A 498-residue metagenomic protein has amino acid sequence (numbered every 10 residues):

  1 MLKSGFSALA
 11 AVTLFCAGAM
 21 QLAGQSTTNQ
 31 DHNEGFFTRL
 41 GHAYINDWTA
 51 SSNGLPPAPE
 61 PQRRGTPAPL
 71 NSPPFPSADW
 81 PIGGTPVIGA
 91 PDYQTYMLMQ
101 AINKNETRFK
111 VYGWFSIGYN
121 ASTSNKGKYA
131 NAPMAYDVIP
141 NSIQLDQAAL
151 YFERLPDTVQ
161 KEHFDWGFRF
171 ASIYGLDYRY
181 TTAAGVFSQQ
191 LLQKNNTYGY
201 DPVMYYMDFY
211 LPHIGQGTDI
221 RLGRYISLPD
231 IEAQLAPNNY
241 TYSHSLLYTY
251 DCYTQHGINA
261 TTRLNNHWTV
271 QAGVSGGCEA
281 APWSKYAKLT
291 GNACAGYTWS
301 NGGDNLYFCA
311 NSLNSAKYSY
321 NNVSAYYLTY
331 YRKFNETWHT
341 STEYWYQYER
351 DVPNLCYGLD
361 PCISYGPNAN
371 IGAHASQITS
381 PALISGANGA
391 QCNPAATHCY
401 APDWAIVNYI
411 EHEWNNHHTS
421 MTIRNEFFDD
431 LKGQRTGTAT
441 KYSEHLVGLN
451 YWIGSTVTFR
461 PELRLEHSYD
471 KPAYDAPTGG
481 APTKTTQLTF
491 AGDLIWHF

Functional and structural regions predicted by a protein language model:
M1-T13, I173, Y206: Domain-scale selection of a single, long terminal region that carries the protein's primary operational module
L2, F6, C16-G127, G386-Q391: N-terminal periplasmic/intermembrane-space "pro-region" immediately following the signal or transit peptide
A10-L22, G492, F498: Hydrophobic alpha-helical targeting segments used for export or membrane insertion
S26-S51, L55-A58, Q62-R63, P67-L70 (+5 more regions): Outer-membrane beta-barrel pore domains
I102-T123, G127, Y136-E279, A287-N292 (+5 more regions): Outer membrane beta-barrel
N131: Acidic/histidine-rich, surface-exposed loop or edge segments in extracytoplasmic proteins
Y250-Y253, G277-K288, N314-V323, Y400 (+1 more regions): Solvent-exposed loop/turn segments connecting transmembrane beta-strands in outer-membrane beta-barrel proteins
V274-G276, S312, Y346: Short, histidine-centered active-site or binding-site loop motifs used for metal coordination, general acid-base
